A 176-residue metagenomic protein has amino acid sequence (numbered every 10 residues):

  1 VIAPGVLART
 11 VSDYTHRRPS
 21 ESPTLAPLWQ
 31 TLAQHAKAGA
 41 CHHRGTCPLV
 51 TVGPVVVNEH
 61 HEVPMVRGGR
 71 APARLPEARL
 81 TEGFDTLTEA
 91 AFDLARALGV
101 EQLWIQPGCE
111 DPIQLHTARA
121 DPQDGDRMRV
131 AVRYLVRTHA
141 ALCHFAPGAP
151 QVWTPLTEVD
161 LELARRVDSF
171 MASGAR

Functional and structural regions predicted by a protein language model:
V1-V11, S173-R176: Actinobacteria-biased recognition of intrinsically disordered, low-complexity terminal regions
D13-G53: Acidic, metal-coordinating catalytic segment for phosphate/diphosphate chemistry, firing primarily on the Nudix
A36-A40, T51, L87, H116-D121: Short acidic (Asp/Glu) patches
C47-V52, R70, L75, R127-R129: Short connector loops at helix/strand junctions that flank enzyme active sites, especially segments positioning acidic
V52, H61, V130-V132, A149: Change "...and in nucleic-acid phosphodiester-cleaving endonucleases..." to "...and in nucleic-acid processing enzymes
E59-V100: Conserved Nudix-box catalytic region and its N-terminal flanking loop in Nudix hydrolases and closely related
R96-L142: Active-site segment of metal-dependent pyrophosphate-handling enzymes, primarily the Nudix hydrolase catalytic core
R133-G174: NUDIX/MutT-family hydrolases
